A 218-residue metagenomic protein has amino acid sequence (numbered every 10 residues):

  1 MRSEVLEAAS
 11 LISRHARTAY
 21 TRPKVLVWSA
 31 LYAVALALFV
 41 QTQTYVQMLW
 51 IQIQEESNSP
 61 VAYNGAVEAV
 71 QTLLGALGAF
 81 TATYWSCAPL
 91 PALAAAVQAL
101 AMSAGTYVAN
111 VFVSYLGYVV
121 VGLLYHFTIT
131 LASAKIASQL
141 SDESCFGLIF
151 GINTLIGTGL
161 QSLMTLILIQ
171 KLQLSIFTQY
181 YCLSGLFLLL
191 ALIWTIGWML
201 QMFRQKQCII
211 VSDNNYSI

Functional and structural regions predicted by a protein language model:
M1-W28, S217-I218: Juxtamembrane intracellular "pre-TM" segments in multi-pass secondary transporters
Y20-Y45, V119-L123: Pair of pore-lining "gating" transmembrane helices in MFS-fold secondary transporters
T44-A62, G105: Short amphipathic helix-loop junctions that connect adjacent transmembrane helices in Major Facilitator Superfamily/SLC
N64-S86, A94: Transmembrane alpha-helices of Major Facilitator/SLC transporters
A88-L131: C-terminal transmembrane helical hairpin of 12-TM major facilitator-type secondary transporters
T128, S133, L166-Q170, T178-I218: Multi-pass alpha-helical transporter architecture, strongest for 12-TM Major Facilitator/SLC carriers used
E143-Q173: A late C-terminal transmembrane helix in Major Facilitator Superfamily
